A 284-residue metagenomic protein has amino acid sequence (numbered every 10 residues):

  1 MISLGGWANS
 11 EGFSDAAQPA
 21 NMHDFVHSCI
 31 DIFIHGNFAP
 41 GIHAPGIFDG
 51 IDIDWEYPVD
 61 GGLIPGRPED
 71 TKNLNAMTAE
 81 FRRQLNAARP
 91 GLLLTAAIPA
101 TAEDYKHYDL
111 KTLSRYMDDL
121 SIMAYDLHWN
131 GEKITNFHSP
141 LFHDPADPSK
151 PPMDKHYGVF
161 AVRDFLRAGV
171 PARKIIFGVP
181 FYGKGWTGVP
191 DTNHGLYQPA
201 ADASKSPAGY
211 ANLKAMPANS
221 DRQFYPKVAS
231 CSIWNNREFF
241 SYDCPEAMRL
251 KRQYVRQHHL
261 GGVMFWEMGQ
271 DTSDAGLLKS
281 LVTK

Functional and structural regions predicted by a protein language model:
M1-T101, Y125: Substrate-binding cleft and catalytic face of glycoside hydrolase catalytic domains, especially the flexible beta-alpha
I2, I53, F81, L120 (+3 more regions): Conserved, mostly hydrophobic/aromatic
Q18-A44, A102-T112, G158-V162, Y242-R256: Short, acidic/polar
S28-A39, D54, M77-A88, Y116 (+5 more regions): Structured segments of extracytoplasmic/periplasmic soluble domains in secreted or envelope-associated proteins
D49, D118, G261: Receiver (REC) domain switch/active-site residues of two-component response regulators
V59-L213: Substrate-binding surface in catalytic domains of secreted glycosidases
K184-G185, C244-K284: Acidic/aromatic/glycine-rich contiguous surface patches that form carbohydrate-binding/processing clefts and analogous
D202-L260: Hydrophobic, secondary-structure "cap" segments at the distal end of domains
